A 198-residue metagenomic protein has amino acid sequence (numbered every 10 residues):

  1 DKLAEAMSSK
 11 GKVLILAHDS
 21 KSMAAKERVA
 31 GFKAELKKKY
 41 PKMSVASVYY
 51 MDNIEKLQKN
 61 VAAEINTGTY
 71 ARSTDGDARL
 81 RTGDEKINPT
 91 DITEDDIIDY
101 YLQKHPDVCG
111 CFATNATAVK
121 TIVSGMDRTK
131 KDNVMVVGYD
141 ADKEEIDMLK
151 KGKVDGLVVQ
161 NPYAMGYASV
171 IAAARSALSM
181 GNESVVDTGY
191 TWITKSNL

Functional and structural regions predicted by a protein language model:
D1-L198: A residue-level marker of the well-folded mature domains of exported/periplasmic proteins
